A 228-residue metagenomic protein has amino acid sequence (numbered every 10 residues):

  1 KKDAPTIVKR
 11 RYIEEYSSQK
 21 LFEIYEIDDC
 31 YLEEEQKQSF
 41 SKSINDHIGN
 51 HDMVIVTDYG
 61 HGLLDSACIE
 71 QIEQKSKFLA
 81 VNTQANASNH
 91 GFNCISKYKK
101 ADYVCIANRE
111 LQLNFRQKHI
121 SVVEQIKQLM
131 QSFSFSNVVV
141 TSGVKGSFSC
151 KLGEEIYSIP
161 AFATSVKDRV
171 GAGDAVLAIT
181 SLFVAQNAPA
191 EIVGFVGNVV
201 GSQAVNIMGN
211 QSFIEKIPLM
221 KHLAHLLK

Functional and structural regions predicted by a protein language model:
K1, Y25, T57, N82 (+1 more regions): Short beta-strand segments
K1-M53, K75, E215-K228: Conserved N-terminal subdomain of the carbohydrate kinase-like
R10, V54-T57, L79, A107 (+3 more regions): Conserved structural-core and active-site-/substrate-pathway-adjacent residues in large, well-folded domains of enzymes
Q19, Y98-V104, K145-G173, L177 (+2 more regions): Flexible glycine/proline-rich, aromatic-decorated loop/lid segments
H47, S132, Q203-A204: Short alpha-helical functional segments enriched in proximate histidine and acidic residues
H51-L63: Short acidic, glycine-rich surface-loop motifs adjacent to enzyme active sites
S66-I156: Conserved phosphate/ATP/ADP-binding segment of small-molecule kinases
S136-N137, F162-L226: Conserved post-catalytic alpha-helical subdomain immediately downstream of the catalytic base and nucleotide-binding
